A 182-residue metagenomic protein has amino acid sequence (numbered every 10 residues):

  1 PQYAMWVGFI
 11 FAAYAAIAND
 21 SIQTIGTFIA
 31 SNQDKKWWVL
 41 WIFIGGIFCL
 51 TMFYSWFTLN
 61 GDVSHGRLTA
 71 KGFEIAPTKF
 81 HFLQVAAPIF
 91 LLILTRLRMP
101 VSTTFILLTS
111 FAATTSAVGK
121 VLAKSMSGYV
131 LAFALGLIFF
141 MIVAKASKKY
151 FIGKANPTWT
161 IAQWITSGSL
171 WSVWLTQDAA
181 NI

Functional and structural regions predicted by a protein language model:
P1-I182: Multi-pass alpha-helical transmembrane bundle typical of ion/small-solute transporters and intramembrane aspartyl
